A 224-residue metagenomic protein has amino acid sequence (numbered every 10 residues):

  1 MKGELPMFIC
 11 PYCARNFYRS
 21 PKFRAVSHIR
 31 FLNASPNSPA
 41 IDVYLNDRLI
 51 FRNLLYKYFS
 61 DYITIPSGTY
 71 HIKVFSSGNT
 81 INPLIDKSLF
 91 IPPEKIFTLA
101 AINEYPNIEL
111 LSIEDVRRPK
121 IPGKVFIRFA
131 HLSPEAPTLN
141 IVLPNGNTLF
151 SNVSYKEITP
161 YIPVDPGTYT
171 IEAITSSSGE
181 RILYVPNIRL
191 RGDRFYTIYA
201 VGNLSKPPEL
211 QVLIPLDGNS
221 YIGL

Functional and structural regions predicted by a protein language model:
K2-L224: Intrinsically disordered, low-complexity polar regions and short flexible loop motifs
